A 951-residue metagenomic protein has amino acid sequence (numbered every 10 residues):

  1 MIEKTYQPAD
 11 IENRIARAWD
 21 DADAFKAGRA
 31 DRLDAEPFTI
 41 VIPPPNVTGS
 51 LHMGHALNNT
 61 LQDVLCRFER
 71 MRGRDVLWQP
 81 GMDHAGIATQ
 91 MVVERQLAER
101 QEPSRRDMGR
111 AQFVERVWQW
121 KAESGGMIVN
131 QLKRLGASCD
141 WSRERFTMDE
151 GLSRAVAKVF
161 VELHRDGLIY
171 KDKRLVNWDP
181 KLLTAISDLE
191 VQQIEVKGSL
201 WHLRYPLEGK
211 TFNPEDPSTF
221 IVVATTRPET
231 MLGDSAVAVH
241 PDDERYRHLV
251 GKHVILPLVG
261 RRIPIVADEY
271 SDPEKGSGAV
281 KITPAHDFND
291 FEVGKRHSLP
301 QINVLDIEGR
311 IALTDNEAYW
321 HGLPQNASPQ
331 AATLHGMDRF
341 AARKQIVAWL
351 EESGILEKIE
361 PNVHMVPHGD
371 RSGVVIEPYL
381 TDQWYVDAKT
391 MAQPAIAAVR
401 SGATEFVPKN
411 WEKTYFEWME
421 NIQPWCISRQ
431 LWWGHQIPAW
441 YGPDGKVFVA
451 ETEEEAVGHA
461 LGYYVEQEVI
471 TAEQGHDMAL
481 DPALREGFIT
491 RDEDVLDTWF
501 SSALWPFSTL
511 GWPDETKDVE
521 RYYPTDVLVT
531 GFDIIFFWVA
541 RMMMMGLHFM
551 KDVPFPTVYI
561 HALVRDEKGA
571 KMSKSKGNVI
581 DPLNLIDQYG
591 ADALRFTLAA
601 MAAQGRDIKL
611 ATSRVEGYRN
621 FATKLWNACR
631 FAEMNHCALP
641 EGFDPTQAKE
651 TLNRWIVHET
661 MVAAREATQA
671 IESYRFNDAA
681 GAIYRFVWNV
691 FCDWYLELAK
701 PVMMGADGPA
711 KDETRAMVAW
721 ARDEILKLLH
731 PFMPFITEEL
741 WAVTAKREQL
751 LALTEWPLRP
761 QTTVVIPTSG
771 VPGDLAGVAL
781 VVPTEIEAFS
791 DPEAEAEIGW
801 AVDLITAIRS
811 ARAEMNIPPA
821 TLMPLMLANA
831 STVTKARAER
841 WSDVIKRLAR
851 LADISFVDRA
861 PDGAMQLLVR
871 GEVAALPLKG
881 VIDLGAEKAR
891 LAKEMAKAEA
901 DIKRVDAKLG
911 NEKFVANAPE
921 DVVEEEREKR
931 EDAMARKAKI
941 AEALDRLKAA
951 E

Functional and structural regions predicted by a protein language model:
M1-M53, R70, V76, E357 (+2 more regions): Non-catalytic terminal extensions that flank enzyme cores
T5, A18-A22, E94-D216, F220 (+7 more regions): Residue patterns forming the tRNA-binding/recognition surfaces of aminoacyl-tRNA synthetases and related DALR
I11, D216, I221-V223, P228-I282 (+1 more regions): Protease-associated
A30-V93, T147, V156, V223-T226 (+5 more regions): N-terminal catalytic cores of NTP/NDP-binding nucleotidyl/phosphoryl-transfer enzymes
D83, P180, I186-Q192, Y441 (+6 more regions): Acidic, turn-prone loop/beta-hairpin segments
E269, P300-G309, L431-W433, P438-P443 (+1 more regions): Alpha-helical recognition segments enriched in aromatics with Gly/Pro capping that present substrate-recognition
D370-S372, L563-K568, M572-E650, A745-L751 (+3 more regions): Catalytic adenosine-cofactor/nucleotide-binding cores of aminoacyl-tRNA synthetases and other
E616, A745-E951: C-terminal low-complexity, glycine/proline- and small-hydrophobic-enriched intrinsically disordered tails that act as
